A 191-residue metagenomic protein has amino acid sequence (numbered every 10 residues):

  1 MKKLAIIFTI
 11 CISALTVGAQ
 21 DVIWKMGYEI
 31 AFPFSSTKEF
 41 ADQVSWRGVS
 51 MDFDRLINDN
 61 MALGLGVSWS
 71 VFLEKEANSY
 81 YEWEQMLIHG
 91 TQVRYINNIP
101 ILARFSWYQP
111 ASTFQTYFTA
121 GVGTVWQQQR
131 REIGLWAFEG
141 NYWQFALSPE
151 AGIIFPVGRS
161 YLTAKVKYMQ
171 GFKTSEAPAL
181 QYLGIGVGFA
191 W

Functional and structural regions predicted by a protein language model:
M1-I23: Cleavable N-terminal export/targeting peptides
K3-L4, L56, F105, V166: Hydrophobic alpha-helical segments, especially transmembrane helices and their immediate juxtamembrane helical caps
A19-I57, A62-L63, E176, L180 (+2 more regions): Short glycine/proline- and aromatic-enriched beta-strand/turn motifs that initiate or cap beta-hairpins
K25, T119, A146: Conserved beta-strand segments that form the floor/walls of ligand-binding pockets within enzyme and binding domains
I30-F32, S50-E132, F155-S160, W191: Gram-negative (and chloroplast) outer-membrane scaffold detector with strong preference for beta-barrel transmembrane
F40-S45, G90-N97, A137-W143, S175-Q181: Replace "Gram-negative outer membrane beta-barrel proteins" with "bacterial and organellar outer membrane beta-barrel
R47-M51, I99-A103, F145-A151, Q181-I185: Hydrophobic, lipid-facing positions within transmembrane beta-strands of outer-membrane proteins
S70-A77, H89, L147-W191: Predominantly the C-terminal beta-signal and adjacent terminal strand-loop region of outer-membrane beta-barrel
